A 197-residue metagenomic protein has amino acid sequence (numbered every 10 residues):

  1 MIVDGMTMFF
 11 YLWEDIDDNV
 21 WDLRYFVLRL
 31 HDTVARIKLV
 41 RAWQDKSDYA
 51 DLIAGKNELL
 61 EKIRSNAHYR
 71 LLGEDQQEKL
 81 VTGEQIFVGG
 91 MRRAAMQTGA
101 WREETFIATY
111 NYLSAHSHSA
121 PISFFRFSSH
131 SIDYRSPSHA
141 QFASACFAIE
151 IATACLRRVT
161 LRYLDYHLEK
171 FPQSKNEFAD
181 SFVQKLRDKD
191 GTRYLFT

Functional and structural regions predicted by a protein language model:
M1-E14, Y110-S114, T153-L161: Short, hydrophobic, well-ordered secondary-structure elements
M1-L39: Long, hydrophobic, well-ordered secondary-structure blocks that form the structural core and pocket-lining surfaces
R29-F147, R157-T197: Secondary-shell segments that build the walls of catalytic and ion/ligand-binding clefts
